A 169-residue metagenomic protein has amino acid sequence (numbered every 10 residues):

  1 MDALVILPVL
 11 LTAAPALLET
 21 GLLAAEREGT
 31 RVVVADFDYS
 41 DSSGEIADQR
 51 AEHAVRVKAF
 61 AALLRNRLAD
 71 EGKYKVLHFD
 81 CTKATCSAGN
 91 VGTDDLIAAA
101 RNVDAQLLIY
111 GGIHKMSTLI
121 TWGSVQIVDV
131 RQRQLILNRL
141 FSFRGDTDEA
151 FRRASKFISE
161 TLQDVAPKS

Functional and structural regions predicted by a protein language model:
D2-E19: Bacterial N-terminal signal peptides
G21-G44, A62, R67-G72, I97-N102 (+2 more regions): C-terminal/domain-edge helix-coil "capping" segments
E45-V55, T85-S87: Second-shell loop/turn segments in exported
R50-V57, Y110-M116, K168-S169: Short, mixed-charge, low-aromatic patches
H53-C81: N-terminal, post-signal-peptide region of Sec/Tat-exported proteins
D70-Y110: Short, solvent-exposed, polar/charged sequence segments at loop or secondary-structure edges
